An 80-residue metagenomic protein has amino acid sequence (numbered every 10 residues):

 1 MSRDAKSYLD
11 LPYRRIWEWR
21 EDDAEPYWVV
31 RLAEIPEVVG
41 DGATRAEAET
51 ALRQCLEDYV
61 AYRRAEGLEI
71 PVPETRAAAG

Functional and structural regions predicted by a protein language model:
M1-E18, A46, T50-G80: Short, charged, surface-exposed hinge/linker loops at domain edges that act as mobile lids or interdomain connectors
Y8-P12, D23, P36: ATP-dependent carboxylate activation and anion-phosphoryl transfer catalytic cores that bind Mg-ATP to form
E18-I35: Short aromatic-glycine-(Arg/Gly/Cys) micro-motifs in beta-strand/loop hairpins
V29, V38-V39, V60, I70: Hydrophobic aliphatic residue packing
I35-P36, E66: Hydrophobic/basic alpha-helical segments enriched in Actinobacteria
P36-E47: A short, exposed loop/beta-hairpin motif centered on an aromatic-Gly-Thr core
